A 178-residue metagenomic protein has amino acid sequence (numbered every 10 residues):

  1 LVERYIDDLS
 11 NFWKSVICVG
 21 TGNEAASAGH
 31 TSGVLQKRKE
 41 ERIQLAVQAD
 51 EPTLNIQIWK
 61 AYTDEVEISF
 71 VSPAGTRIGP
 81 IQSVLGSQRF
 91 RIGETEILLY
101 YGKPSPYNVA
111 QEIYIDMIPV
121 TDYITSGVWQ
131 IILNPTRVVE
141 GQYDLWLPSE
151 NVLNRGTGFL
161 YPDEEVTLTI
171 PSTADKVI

Functional and structural regions predicted by a protein language model:
L1-I178: Loop-rich non-cytosolic ectodomains and luminal regions
